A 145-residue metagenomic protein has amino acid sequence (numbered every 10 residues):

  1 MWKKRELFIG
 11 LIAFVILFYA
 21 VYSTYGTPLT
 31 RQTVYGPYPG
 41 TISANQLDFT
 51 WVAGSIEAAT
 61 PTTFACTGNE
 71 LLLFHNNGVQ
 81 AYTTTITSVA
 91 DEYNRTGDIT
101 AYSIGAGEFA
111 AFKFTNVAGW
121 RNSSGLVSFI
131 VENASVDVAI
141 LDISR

Functional and structural regions predicted by a protein language model:
M1-P28: Sec-dependent, cleavable N-terminal signal peptides
T24-G40: Predominantly extracellular/luminal regions of secreted and cell-surface proteins, especially disulfide-bonded
R31, W120-R145: Terminal connector regions
T41-T67, T83-T85: Surface-exposed ligand/attachment interfaces on beta-rich extracellular proteins
C66, L73-G78: Asparagine-centered strand-capping/turn motif at beta-strand->loop junctions
E70, Q80-T85, V136-A139: Short beta-strand/loop motifs in extracellular/secreted proteins, especially within beta-sandwich accessory domains
V79-R95: Short, surface-exposed beta-strand/strand-loop-strand elements in extracellular ectodomains
Y93-S124: Intrinsically disordered, low-complexity Pro/Gly/Ser/Thr-rich segments with frequent PxxP/GP/PP motifs and embedded
